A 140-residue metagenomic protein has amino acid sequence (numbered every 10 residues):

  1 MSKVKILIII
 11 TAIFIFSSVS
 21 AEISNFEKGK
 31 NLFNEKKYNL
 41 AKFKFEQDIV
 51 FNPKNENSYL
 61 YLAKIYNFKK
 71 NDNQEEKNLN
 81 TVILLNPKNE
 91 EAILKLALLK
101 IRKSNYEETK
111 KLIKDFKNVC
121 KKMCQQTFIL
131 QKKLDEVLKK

Functional and structural regions predicted by a protein language model:
N34-E35, F68-K69, R102, K133-K140: Register position in tetratricopeptide repeats
D48, T81-V82, D115-V119: Canonical positions in the second alpha-helix
Y61, K95, I129-K133: Canonical tetratricopeptide repeat
K110-K140: Terminal, low-structured helical/coil segments at or just beyond the last alpha-helical repeat
